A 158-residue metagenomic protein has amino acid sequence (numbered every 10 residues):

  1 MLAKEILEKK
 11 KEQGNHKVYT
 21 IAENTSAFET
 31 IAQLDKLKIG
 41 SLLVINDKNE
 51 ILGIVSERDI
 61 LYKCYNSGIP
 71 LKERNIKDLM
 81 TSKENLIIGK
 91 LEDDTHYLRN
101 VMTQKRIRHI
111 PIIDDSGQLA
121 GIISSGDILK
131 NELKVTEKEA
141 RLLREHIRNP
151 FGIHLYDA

Functional and structural regions predicted by a protein language model:
M1-A158: Tandem CBS (Cystathionine beta-synthase) repeat/Bateman regulatory domains
